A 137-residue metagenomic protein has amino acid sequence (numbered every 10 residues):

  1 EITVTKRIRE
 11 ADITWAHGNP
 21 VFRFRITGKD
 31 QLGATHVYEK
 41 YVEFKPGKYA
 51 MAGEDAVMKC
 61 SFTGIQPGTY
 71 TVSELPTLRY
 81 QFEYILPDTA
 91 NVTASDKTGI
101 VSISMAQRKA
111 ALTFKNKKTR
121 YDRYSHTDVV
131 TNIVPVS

Functional and structural regions predicted by a protein language model:
E1-S137: Solvent-exposed loop/turn and edge beta-strand elements of beta-rich ligand-binding domains
